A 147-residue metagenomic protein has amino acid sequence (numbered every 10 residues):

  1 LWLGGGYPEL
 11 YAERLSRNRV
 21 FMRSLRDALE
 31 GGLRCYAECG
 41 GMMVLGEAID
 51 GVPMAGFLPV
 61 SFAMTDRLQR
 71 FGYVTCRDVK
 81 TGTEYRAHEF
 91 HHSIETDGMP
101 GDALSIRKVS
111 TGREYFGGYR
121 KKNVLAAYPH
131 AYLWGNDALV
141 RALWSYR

Functional and structural regions predicted by a protein language model:
W2-L3: Redox-cofactor binding/interface segments in oxidoreductases and associated redox assembly factors
G6-Y7, G41-M42, I94, A127: Gly/Ser/Thr-rich helix-start
E9-D78: Cysteine-nucleophile active-site neighborhood
F62-R147: Amide-donor transfer/coupling interface in amidating biosynthetic enzymes
